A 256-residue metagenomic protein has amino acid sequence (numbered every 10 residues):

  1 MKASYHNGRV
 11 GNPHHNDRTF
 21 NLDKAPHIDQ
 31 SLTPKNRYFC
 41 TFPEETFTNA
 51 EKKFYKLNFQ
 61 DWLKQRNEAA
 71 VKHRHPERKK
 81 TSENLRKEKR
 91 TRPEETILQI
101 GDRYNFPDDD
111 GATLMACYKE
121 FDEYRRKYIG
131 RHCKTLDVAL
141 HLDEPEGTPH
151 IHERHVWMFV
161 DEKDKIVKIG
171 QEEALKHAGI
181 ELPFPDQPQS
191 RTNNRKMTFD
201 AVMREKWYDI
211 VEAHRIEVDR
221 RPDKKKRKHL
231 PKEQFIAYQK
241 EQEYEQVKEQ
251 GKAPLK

Functional and structural regions predicted by a protein language model:
M1-K256: N-terminal nicking endonuclease/strand-transfer module with a His-rich metal-binding environment and a catalytic Tyr
